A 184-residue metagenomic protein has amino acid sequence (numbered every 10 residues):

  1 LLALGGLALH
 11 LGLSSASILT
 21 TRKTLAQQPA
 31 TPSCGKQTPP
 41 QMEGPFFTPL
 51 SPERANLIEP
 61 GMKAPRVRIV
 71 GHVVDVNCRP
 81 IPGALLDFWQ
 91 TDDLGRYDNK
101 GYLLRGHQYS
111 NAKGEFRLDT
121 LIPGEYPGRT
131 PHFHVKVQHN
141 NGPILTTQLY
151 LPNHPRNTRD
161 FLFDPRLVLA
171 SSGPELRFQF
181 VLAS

Functional and structural regions predicted by a protein language model:
L1-T20: N-terminal export signals
T20-S184: Beta-strand-dominated extracellular/periplasmic modules and repeats in secreted or surface-exposed proteins
